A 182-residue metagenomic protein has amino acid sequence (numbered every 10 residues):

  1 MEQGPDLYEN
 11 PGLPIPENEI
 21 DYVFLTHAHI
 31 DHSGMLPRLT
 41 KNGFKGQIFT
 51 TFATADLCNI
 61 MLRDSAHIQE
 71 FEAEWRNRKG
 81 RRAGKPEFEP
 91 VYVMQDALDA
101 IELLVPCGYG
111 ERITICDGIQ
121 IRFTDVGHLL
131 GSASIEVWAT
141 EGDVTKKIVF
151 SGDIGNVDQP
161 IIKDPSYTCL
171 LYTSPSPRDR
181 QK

Functional and structural regions predicted by a protein language model:
M1-G46, T50-D56, M61-D99, L104 (+1 more regions): Pre-active-site segment of Zn-dependent metallo-hydrolases
I20, K45, T145, L170-L171: A general structural motif
C107-T168: Catalytic core of the metallo-beta-lactamase
Y172-P177: Conserved small/polar residues in nucleotide/adenosyl-binding loops
